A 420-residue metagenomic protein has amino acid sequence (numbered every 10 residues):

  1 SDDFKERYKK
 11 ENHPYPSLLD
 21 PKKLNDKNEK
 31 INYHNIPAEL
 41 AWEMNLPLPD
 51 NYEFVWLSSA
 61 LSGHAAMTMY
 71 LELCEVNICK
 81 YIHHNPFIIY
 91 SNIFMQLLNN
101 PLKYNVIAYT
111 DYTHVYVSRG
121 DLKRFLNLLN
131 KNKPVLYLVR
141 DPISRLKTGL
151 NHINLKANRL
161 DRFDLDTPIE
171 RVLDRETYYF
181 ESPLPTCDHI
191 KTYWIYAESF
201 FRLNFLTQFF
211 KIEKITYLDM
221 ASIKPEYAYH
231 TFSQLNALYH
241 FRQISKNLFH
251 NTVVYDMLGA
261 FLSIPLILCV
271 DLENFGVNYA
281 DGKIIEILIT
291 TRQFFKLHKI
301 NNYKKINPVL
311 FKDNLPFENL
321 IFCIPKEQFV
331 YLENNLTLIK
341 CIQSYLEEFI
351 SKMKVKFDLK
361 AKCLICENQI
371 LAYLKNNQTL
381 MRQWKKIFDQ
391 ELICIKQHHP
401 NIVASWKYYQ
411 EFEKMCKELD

Functional and structural regions predicted by a protein language model:
S1-P47, A237-D420: PAPS-dependent sulfotransferases, especially Golgi type II membrane carbohydrate sulfotransferases
Y8, Y15, Y33, Y52 (+19 more regions): Sequence-level detector for tyrosine residue identity
K10, P16-D161, A197-L206: PAPS-dependent sulfotransferase catalytic domain
M69, H230-S233, F388: Surface-exposed beta-strand edges and their flanking turn/coil or helix-capping segments
G120-N247, G259-F329, N334-L338, I342-Q343 (+2 more regions): PAPS-dependent sulfotransferase catalytic domain
